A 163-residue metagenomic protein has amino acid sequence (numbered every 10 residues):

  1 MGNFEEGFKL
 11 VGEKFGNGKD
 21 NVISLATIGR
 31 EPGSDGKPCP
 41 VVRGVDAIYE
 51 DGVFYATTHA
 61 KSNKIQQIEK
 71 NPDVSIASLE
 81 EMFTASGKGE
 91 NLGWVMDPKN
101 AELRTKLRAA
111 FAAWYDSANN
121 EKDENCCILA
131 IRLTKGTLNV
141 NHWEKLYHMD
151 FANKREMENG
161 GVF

Functional and structural regions predicted by a protein language model:
M1-I23, E156-E158, F163: Extreme N-terminal tail/first-helix region
E13-K37, V74-I76: A short, Trp-centered hydrophobic/proline-enriched beta-strand micro-motif
K19, C39-V41, K70, D123-N125: Residues that act as N-cap/strand-start positions at coil-to-secondary-structure junctions
L25-G29, V42-F54: Short, basic, glycine/proline-bearing loop/turn elements
G44-D46, S75, I128, T137: Short, surface-exposed charged micro-motifs
A47-M82: A short mixed-secondary-structure module that forms the rim of ligand-binding clefts
T84, K88-F163: Charged, gly/pro-rich active-site loop segments
